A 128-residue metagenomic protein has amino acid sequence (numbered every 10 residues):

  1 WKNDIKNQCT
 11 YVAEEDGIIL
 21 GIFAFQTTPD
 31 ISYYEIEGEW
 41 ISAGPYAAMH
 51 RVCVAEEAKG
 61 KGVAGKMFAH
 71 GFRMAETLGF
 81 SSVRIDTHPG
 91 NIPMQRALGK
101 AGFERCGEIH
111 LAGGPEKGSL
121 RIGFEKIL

Functional and structural regions predicted by a protein language model:
W1-T10: Active-site rim helix/loop that mediates acceptor-substrate recognition in acyltransferases
C9-F25: Conserved beta-hairpin
I22, S119-E125: Short hydrophobic/aromatic beta-strand or adjacent loop that forms the aromatic wall/cage of a ligand/substrate-binding
A24-C53, K59, P115: Conserved acyl-donor/pantetheine-binding loop and adjacent beta-alpha core of acyl/acetyltransferases and related
R51-V54, G60-R73, R96-K100: Conserved acetyl-CoA-binding loop-helix of GNAT-fold acetyltransferases
G65, T77, P89-G107: Conserved active-site alpha-helix within GNAT-family acetyltransferase domains
F68, A75-T87: Conserved GNAT acetyl-CoA-binding A-motif
D86, G99-L120: Conserved catalytic-core motifs of GNAT/GCN5-like acyltransferases
